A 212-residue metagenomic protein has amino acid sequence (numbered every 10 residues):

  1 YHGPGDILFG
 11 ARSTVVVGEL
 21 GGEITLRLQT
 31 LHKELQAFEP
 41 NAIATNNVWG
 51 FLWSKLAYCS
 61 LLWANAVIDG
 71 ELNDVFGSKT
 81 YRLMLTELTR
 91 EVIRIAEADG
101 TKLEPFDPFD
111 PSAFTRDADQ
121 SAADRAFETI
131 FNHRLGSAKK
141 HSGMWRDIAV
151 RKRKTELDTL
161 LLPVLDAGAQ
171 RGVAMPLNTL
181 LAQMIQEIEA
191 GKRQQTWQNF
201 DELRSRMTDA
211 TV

Functional and structural regions predicted by a protein language model:
Y1-L61, A66-D69: Rossmann-fold dinucleotide-binding core
F9-A11, I43, G70-L72, A122-D124 (+1 more regions): A short alpha-helix capping/helix-coil boundary motif
G18, D69-G77, E202-M207: Short, basic, helix/turn surface patches
G18, G22, V75, K79 (+3 more regions): Charge-dense, low-complexity intrinsically disordered segments
I24-R27, G77, Y81, R153 (+1 more regions): Residue-level recognition of alpha-helical structural elements
N41-T45, D74, D99-P105: Short, structured loop/turn "capping" segments at alpha-beta junctions
W49-F76, T80-I95: Active-site-proximal catalytic alpha-helix in oxidoreductases
T86-V212: NAD(P)-dependent Rossmann-like dehydrogenase/reductase catalytic/cofactor-binding core
